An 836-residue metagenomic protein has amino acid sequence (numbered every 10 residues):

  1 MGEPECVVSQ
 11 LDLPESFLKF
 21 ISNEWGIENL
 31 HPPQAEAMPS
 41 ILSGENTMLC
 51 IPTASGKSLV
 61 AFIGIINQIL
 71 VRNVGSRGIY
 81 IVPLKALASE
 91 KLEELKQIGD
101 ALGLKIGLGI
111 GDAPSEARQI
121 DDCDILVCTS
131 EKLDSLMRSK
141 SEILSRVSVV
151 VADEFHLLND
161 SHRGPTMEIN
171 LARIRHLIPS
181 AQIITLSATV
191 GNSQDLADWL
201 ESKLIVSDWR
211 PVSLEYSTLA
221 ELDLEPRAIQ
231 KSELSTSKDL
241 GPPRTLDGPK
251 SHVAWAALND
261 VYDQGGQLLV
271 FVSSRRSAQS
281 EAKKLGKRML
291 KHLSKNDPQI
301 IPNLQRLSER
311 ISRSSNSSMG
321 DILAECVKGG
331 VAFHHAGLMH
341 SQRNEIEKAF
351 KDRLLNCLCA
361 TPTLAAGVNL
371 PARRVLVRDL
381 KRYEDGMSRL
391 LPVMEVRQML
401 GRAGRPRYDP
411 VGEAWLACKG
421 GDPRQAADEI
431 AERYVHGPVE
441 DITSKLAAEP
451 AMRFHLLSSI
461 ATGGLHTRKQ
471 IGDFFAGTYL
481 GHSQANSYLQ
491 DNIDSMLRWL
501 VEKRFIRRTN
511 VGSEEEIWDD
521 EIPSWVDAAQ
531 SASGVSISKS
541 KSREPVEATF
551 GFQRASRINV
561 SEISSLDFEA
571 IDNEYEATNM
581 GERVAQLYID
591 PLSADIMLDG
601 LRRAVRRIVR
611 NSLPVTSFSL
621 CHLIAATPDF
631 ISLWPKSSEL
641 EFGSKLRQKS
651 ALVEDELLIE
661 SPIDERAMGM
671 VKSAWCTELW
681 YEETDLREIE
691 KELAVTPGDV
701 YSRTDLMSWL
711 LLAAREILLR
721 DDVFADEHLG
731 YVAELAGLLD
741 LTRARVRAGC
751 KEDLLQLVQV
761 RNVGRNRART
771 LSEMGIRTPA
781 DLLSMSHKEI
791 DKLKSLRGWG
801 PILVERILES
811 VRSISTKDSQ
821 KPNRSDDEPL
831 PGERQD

Functional and structural regions predicted by a protein language model:
G2-C50: Conserved pre-motif I regulatory segment
P39, G111-S148, N344-E347: Conserved helix/coil segment N-terminal to the catalytic DExD/H
N67-K91, L177-S180: Conserved SF1/SF2 helicase motif Ia
Y80, I98-G107, R275-C357, R389-M394: Conserved C-terminal RecA-like helicase domain
E131-D134, K140-P179, I183: SF2 helicase catalytic motif II
A172, Q182, L186-K284, A332: Conserved interdomain linker/interface between the two RecA-like ATPase lobes of SF2 helicase motors
R374, K381-Y383, R389-I430: Conserved segment of the helicase C-terminal RecA-like domain
D494-M496, E502, R507, S513-I517 (+1 more regions): C-terminal helical accessory/scaffold domains
